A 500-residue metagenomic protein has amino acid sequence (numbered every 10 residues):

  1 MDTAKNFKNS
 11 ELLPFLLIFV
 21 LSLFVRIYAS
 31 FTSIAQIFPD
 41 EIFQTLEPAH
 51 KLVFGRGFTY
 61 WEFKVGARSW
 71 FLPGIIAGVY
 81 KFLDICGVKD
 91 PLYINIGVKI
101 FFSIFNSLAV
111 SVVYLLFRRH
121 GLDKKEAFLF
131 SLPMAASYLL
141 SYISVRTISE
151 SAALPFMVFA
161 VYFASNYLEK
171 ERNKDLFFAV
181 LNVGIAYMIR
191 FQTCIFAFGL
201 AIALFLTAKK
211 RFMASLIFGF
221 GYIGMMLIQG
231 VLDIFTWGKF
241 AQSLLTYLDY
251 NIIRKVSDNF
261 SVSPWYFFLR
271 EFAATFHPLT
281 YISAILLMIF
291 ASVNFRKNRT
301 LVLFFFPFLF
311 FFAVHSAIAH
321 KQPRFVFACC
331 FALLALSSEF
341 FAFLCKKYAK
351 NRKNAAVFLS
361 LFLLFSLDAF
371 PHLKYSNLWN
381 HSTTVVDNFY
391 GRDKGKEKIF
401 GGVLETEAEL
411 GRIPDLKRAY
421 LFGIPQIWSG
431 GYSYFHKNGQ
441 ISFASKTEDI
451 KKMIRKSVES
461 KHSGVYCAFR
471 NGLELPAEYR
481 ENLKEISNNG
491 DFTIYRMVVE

Functional and structural regions predicted by a protein language model:
D2-A4, Y162-V183, C194-L227, M288-R296: Perimembrane helix-loop-helix junctions
P14-S22, I223, L227, R296 (+2 more regions): Signature aromatic-anchored transmembrane alpha helix within multi-pass, membrane-resident enzymes that catalyze glycan
L23, F130-L132, Y138-S141, K174-F191 (+2 more regions): Membrane-interface alpha helices of multi-pass inner-membrane proteins
L23, I96-G121, K125, F159: Transmembrane-helix motifs of polytopic, lipid-linked glycan transferases
F38, V65, L139-A152, Q322-P323: Short acidic/glycine- and proline-prone juxtamembrane loop motifs at membrane-interface regions of multi-pass membrane
S111-L115, P133-M134, L140, A152-K170 (+2 more regions): Specific aromatic-rich, kink-prone transmembrane helix
A186-Y266, E271-A284, F304, V314-I318 (+2 more regions): Membrane-lumen/periplasm interface segments of specific transmembrane helices in polyprenyl phosphate-linked
A355-G464, N471, S487-T493: Membrane-embedded, lumen/periplasm-facing catalytic core of multi-pass transferases that use lipid-linked donors
